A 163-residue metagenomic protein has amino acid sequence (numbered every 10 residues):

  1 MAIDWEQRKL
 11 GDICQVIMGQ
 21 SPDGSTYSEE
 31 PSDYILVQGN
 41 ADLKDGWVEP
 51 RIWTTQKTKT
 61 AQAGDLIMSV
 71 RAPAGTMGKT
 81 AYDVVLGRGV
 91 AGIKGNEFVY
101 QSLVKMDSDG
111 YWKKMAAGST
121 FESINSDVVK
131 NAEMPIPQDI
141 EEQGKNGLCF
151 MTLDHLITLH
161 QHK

Functional and structural regions predicted by a protein language model:
M1-E6, E133-K163: Amphipathic alpha-helical segments
M1-Q20: Non-catalytic DNA-recognition/assembly elements of restriction-modification systems
I3, L86-G89, A117-E142: A short glycine-rich beta-alpha junction/loop motif
R8-G11, N40, E97, D127: Structural detector for helix-capping/boundary residues
P22-Q38: Short beta-strand/loop turn elements enriched in aromatics
Q38-N40, K44-D109: A short beta-sheet element
V104-G118, E122: Glycine- and charge-enriched low-complexity intrinsically disordered segments
